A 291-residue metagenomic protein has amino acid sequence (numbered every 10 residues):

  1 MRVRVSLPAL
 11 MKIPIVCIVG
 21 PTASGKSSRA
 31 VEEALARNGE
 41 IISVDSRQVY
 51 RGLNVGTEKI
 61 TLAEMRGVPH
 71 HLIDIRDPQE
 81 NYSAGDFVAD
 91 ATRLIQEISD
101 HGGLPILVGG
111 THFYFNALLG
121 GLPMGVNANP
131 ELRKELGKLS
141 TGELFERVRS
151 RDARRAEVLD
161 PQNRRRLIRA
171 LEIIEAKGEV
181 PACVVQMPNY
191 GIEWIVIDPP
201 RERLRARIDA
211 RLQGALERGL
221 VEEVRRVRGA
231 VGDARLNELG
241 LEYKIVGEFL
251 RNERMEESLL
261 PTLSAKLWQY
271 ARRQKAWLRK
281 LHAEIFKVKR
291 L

Functional and structural regions predicted by a protein language model:
R2, S6-L291: Phosphate/pyrophosphate-binding catalytic cores of soluble transferases and nucleic-acid-acting enzymes
